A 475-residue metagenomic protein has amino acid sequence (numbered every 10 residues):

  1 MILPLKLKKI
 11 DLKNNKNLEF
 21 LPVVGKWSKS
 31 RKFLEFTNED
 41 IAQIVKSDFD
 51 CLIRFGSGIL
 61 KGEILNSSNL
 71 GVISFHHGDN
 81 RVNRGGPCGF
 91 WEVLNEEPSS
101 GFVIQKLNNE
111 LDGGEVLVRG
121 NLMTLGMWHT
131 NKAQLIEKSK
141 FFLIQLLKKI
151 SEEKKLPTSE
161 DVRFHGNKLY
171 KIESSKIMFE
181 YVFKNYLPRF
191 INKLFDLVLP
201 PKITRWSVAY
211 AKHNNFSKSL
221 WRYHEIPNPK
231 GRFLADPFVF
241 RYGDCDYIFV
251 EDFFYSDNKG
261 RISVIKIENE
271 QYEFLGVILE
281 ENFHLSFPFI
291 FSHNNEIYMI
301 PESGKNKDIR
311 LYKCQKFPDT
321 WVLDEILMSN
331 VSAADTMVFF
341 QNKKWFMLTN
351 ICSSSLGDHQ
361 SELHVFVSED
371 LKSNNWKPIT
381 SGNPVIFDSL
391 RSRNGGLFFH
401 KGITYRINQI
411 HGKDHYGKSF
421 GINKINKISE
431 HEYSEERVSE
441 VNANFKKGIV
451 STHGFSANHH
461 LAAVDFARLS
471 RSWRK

Functional and structural regions predicted by a protein language model:
M1-L285, F289-Y298, R310-C314, E325 (+5 more regions): One-carbon transfer enzymes
Y223-H224, F274-L279, V322-M328, W376-P384 (+1 more regions): Beta-propeller fold detector
V250-D252, P301-E302, T349-I351, N408-I410 (+1 more regions): Recurrent small/Gly-Pro-centered beta-turn motifs in extracellular repeat architectures
F253-D257, G304-K307, C352-L356, H411-H415: Short glycine/acidic-enriched loop and turn motifs that connect beta-strands
C314-P318, S368-N374, K424-E435: Short loop/turn segments immediately following beta-strands, especially the blade-tip and inter-blade linker loops
T380-F398, S429-F455: Conserved blade-ending motifs and adjacent loop-strand segments that build the rim/top face of beta-propeller domains
I386-S419: Repeat-solenoid scaffold signature
K418-I428, E435, F445-K475: Blade-level signature of beta-propeller repeat domains, shared across WD40, Kelch, NHL, RCC1 and BNR/Asp-box propellers
